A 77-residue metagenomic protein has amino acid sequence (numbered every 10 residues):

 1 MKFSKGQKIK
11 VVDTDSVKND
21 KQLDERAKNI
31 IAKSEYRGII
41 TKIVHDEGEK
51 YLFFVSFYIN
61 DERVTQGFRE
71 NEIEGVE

Functional and structural regions predicted by a protein language model:
K2-E77: Basic/aromatic-rich interaction segments and small domains that mediate binding to polyanionic partners
